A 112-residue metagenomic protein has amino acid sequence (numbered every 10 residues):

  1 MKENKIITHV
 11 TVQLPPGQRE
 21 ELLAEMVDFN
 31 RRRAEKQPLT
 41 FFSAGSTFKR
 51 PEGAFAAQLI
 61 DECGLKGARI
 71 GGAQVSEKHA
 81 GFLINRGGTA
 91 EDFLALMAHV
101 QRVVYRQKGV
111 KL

Functional and structural regions predicted by a protein language model:
M1-A95, R102-Q107, K111-L112: Phosphate/pyrophosphate- and phosphate-bearing ligand-binding catalytic cores of soluble enzymes
